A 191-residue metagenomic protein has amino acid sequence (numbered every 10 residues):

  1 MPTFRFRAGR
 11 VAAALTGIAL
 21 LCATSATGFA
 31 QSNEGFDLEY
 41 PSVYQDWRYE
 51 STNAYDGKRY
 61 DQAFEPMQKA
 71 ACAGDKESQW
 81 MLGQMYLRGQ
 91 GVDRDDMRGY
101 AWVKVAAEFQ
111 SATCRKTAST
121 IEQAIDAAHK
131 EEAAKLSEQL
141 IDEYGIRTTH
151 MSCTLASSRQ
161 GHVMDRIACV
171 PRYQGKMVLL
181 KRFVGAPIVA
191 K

Functional and structural regions predicted by a protein language model:
M1-A8: N-terminal secretory signal peptides that target proteins for export/translocation
A12-A23: Bacterial N-terminal signal peptides
S25-S32: Sec/Tat signal peptide C-region and signal peptidase I cleavage site
E34-L38, Q123-K191: Terminal, low-structured helical/coil segments at or just beyond the last alpha-helical repeat
Y40-W47, T52-R59, M67, C72-Q79 (+4 more regions): Short helix-capping/linker turns of helical repeat alpha-solenoids
S51, G83, L87, S119-I121 (+1 more regions): Conserved small-residue packing positions in alpha-helical repeats and bundles
W80-M81, T113-S119, M151-S152: Alpha-solenoid helical repeat scaffolds
R94-R115, S119-Y144: TPR/TPR-like (Sel1-like) alpha-helical repeat modules
